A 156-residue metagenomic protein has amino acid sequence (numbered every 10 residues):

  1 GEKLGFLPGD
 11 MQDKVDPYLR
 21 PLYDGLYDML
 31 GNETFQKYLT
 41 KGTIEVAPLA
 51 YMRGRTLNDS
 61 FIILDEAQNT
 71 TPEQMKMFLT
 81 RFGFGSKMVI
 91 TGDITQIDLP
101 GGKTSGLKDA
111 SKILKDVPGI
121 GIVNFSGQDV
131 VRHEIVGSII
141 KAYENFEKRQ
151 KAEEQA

Functional and structural regions predicted by a protein language model:
G1-L64, Q68-A156: Conserved helicase motor core of SF1/SF2 NTP-dependent helicases
